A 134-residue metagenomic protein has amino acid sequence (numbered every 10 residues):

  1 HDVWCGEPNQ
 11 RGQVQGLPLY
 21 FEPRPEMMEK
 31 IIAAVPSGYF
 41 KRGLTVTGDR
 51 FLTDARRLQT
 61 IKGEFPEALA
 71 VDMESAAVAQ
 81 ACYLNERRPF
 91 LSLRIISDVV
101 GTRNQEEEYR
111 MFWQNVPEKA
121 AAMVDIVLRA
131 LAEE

Functional and structural regions predicted by a protein language model:
H1-F65: Mid-sequence, gly/pro-rich, charge-dense loop/helix-turn segments that line enzyme active sites
D2-E22, N85-S92, F112-N115, L131-E134: Noncatalytic linker/hinge segments flanking ATPase motor cores
D2-G12, S75-V78, A121-V127: Short C-terminal domain-edge/linker segments immediately following a structured domain
E22, E26, R56, M73-A77 (+2 more regions): Conserved active-site and cofactor/substrate-binding residues in soluble primary-metabolism enzymes
K30-F40, A81-R88, I126-A130: A structural motif corresponding to the C-terminal end of an alpha-helix and its immediate exit/capping segment
L52-G101, Q105: A C-terminal functional module that forms or caps the active site or interfaces directly with catalytic machinery
V100-E134: His/Asp/Glu-rich mid-to-C-terminal helical/loop segments that flank catalytic regions of hydrolases
